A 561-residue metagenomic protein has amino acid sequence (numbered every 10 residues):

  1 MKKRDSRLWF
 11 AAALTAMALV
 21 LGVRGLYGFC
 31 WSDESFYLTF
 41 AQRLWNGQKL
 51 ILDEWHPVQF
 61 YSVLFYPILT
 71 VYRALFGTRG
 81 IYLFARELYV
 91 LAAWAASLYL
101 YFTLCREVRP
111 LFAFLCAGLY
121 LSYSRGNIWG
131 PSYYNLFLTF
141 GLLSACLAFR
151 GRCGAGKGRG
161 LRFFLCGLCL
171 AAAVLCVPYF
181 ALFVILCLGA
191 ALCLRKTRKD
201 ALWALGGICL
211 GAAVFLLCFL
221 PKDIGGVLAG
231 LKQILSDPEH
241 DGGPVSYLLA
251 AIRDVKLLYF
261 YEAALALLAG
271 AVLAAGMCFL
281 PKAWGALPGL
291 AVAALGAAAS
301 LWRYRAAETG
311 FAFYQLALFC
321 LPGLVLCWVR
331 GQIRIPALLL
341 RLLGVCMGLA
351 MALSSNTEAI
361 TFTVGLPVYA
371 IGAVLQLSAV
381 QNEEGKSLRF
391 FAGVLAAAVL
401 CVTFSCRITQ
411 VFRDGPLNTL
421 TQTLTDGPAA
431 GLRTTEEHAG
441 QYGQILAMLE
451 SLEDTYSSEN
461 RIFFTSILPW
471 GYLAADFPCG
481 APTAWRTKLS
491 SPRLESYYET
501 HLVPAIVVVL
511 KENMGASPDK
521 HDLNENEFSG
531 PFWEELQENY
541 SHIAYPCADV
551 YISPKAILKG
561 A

Functional and structural regions predicted by a protein language model:
L38-Q42, D53-G77, E87, A173: Short hydrophobic/aromatic helix or loop-helix immediately within or flanking a transmembrane segment in polytopic
H56, P178, C406-T487, V503-G515 (+1 more regions): Short periplasmic/luminal acceptor-recognition loop of GT-C membrane glycosyltransferases, typified by
A95-S122: Transmembrane-helix signature of polytopic, membrane-embedded enzymes that assemble or transfer cell-envelope glycans
R125, L147, G160-P178, V184-G189 (+2 more regions): Membrane-interface alpha helices of multi-pass inner-membrane proteins
I128-F137: Short acidic/glycine- and proline-prone juxtamembrane loop motifs at membrane-interface regions of multi-pass membrane
L136-A155, R162-L170, A317-G323, Y369-G372: Specific aromatic-rich, kink-prone transmembrane helix
L147-A172, R198-G206, A291, I335-V345: Short hydrophobic alpha-helices at membrane interfaces in multi-pass membrane enzymes
C153, L182-L216, M277-L280, A379-E383: Perimembrane helix-loop-helix junctions
